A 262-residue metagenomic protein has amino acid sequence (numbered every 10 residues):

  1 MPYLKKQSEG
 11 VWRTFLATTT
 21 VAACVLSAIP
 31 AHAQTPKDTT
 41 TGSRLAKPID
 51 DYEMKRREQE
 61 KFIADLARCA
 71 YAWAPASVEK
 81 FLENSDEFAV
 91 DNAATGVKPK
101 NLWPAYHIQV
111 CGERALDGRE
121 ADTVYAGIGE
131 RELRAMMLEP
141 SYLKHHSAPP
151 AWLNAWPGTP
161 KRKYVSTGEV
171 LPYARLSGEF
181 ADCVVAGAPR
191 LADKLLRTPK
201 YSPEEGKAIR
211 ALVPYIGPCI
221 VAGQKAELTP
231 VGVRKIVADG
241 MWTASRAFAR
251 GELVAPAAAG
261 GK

Functional and structural regions predicted by a protein language model:
Y3-T19: Bacterial N-terminal signal peptides that target proteins for export
A17-S27: Bacterial N-terminal signal peptides
I29-A33: Sec/Tat signal peptide C-region and signal peptidase I cleavage site
Q34-L138: N-terminal Sec/ER secretory leader and immediately downstream segment of secreted/extracellular precursors
A67-A70, A181-V185, V237, M241: Short, structured motif recognition centered on aromatic/hydrophobic residues
W73-P104, A188-I220: Extended intrinsically disordered, low-complexity coil regions enriched in Ser, Thr, Gly, Ala and often Pro
Y125-Y201: Extended amphipathic alpha-helical interaction segments
G206-K262: A cross-kingdom marker for long, charged
